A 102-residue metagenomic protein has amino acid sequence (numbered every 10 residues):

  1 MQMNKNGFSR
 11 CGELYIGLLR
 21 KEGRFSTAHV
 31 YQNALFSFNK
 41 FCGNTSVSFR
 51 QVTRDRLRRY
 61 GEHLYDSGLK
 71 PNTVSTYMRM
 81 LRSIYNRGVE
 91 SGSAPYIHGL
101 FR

Functional and structural regions predicted by a protein language model:
M1-N4, R102: Short intrinsically disordered, low-complexity coil segments enriched in acidic
M3-L14: Hydrophobic alpha-helical hairpins/lids featuring a short glycine-rich hinge
I16-S26, L35-R102: N-terminal core-binding DNA-recognition domain of tyrosine recombinases/integrases
